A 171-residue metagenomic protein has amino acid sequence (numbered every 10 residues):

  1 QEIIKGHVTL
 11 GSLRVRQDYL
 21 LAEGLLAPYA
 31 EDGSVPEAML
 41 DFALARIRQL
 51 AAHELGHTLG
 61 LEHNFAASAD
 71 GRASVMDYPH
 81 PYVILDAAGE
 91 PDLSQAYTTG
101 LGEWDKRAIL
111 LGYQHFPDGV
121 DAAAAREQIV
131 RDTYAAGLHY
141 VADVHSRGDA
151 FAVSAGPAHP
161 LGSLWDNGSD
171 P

Functional and structural regions predicted by a protein language model:
Q1-T58, V83-L85: Metzincin-family zinc-dependent endopeptidase catalytic domain
E2, G6, H63, A73-S74: Flexible, active-site-adjacent loop/turn segments at secondary-structure boundaries
T9-G11, R48, N64, N167-P171: Poly-acidic low-complexity segments
R14, D18, A66-A69, A73: Alpha-helix termini
V15, G60, F116-G119: Aromatic-residue detector
L55-D70: Catalytic Zn2+-binding segment of zinc metalloproteases
D70-P171: Conserved catalytic/binding loops enriched for acidic/polar residues
